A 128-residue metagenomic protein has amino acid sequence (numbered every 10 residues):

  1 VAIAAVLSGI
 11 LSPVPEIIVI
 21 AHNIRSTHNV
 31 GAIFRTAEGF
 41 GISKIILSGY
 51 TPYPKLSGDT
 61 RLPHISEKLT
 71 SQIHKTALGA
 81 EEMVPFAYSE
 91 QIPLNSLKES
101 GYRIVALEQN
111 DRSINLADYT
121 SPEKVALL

Functional and structural regions predicted by a protein language model:
A4-N110: RNA substrate-binding interface of SAM-dependent RNA methyltransferases
Y119-P122: Charged helix-capping and loop-helix junction motifs
V125: Beta-strand/loop substructures that line and gate deep hydrophobic ligand-binding cavities in soluble
